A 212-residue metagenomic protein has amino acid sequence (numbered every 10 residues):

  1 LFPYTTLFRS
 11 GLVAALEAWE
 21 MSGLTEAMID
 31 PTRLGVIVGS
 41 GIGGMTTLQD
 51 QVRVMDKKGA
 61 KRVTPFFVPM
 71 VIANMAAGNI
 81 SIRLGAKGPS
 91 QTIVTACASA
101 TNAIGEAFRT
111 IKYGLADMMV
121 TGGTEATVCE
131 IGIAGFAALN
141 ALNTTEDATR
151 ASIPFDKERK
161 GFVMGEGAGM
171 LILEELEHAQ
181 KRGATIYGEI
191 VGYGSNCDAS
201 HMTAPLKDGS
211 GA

Functional and structural regions predicted by a protein language model:
F2-L7: Short, small-residue-biased leader/transition segments that mark boundaries at the very start of proteins
G11-L24, A73-A76, S81-E125, F162-A184: Active-site-proximal alpha-helical scaffold in enzymes
R33-I37, D117-T121, S152-P154, Y187: Short glycine-aspartate micro-motif
S40-G43, T95-S99, G123-V128, G192-C197: Acidic, glycine-rich active-site loops and adjacent beta-strand->loop/helix elements that engage anionic groups
S40-Q91, I133, A137-A141: Active-site-proximal gating segment of KS-fold condensing enzymes and close homologs
T47-D50, I104, C129-G135, S200-T203: Short acidic, glycine/serine/threonine-rich loops at helix termini
T121-R159: Phosphate/pyrophosphate-binding betaalpha-module
D147-A212: Condensing-enzyme catalytic core mediating Claisen C-C bond formation in acyl metabolism
